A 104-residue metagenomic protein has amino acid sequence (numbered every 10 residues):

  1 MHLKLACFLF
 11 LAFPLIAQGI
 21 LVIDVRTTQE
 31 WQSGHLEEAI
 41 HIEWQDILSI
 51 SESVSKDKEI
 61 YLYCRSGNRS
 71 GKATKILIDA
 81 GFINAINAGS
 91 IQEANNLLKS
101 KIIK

Functional and structural regions predicted by a protein language model:
H2, G19-L21, T28-E59, N68-K104: Rhodanese-like catalytic fold shared by cysteine-dependent sulfurtransferases and DSP/PTP-type phosphatases
L3-F13: Sec-dependent N-terminal signal peptides
F13-G19: Sec/Tat signal peptide C-region and signal peptidase I cleavage site
Y63-C64: Metallo-beta-lactamase
